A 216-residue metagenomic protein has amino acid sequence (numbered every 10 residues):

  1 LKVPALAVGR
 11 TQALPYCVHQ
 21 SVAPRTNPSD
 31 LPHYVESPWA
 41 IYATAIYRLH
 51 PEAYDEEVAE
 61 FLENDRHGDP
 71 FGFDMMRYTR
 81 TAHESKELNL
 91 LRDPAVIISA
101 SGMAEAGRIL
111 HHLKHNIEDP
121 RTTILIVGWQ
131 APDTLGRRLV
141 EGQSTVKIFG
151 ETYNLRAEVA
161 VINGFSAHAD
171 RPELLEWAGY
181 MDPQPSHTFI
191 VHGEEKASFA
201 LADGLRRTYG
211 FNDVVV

Functional and structural regions predicted by a protein language model:
L1-V216: Acidic/His-rich, metal-assisted hydrolase cores and their charged scaffolds
